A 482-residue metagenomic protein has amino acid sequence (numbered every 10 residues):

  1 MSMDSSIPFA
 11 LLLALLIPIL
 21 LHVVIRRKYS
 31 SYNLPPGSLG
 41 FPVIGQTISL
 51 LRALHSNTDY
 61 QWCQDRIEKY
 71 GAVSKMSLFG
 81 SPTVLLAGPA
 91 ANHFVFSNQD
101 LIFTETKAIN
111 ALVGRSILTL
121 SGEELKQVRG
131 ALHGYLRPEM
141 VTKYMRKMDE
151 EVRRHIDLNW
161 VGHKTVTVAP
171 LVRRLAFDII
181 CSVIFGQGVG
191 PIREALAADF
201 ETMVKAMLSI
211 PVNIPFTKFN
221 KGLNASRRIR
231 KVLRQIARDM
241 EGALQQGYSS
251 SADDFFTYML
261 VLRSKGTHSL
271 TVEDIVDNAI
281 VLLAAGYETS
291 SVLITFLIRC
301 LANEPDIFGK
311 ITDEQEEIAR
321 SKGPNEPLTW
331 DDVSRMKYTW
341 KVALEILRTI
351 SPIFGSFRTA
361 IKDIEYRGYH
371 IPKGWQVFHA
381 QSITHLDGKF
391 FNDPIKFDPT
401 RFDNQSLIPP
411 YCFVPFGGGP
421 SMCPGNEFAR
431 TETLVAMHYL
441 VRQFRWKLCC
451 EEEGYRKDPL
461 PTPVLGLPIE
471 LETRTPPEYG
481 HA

Functional and structural regions predicted by a protein language model:
S2-G114, L118-E123, Q127, T142 (+6 more regions): N-terminal membrane-proximal hinge/A-helix region immediately C-terminal to the signal-anchor transmembrane segment
S2-S5, L12-P18, P35, I67 (+7 more regions): Cytochrome P450 proximal C-terminal region
N33-P35, R137-K143, Q245-Y248, W330-K337 (+1 more regions): Conserved, non-catalytic sequence blocks in retroelement Pol enzymes and Pol-derived host proteins
L50-G71, K231, Q235, E326-R367 (+1 more regions): Conserved cytochrome P450 K-helix E-x-x-R motif and the immediately C-terminal K′/meander segment
D100, H379-S406: Conserved cytochrome P450 K-helix/beta-meander segment immediately N-terminal to the heme-binding cysteine loop
F103-V113, L120, K143-I294, K310 (+2 more regions): Cytochrome P450 heme-thiolate monooxygenase catalytic core
G134, A285, P327-W330, R367 (+3 more regions): Cytochrome P450 heme-thiolate "Cys pocket" and heme-binding signature region
T289-T312, E427-Q443: Cytochrome P450 catalytic-core helices
